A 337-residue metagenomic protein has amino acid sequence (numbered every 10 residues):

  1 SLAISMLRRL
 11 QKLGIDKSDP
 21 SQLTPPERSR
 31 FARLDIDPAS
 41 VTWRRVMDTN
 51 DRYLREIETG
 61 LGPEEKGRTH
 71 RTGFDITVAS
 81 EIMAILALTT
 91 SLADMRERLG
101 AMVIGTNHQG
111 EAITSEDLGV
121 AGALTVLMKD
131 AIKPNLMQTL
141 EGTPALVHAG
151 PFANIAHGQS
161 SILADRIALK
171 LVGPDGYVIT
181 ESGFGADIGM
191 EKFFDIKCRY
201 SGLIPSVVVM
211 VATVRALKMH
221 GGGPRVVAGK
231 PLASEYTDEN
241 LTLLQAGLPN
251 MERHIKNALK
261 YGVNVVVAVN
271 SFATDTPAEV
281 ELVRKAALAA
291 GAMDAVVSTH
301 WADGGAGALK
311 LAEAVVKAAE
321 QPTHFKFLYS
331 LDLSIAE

Functional and structural regions predicted by a protein language model:
S1-E337: Flexible phosphate-sensing "switch/lid" loops adjacent to ATP/NTP-binding sites across phosphate-transfer
